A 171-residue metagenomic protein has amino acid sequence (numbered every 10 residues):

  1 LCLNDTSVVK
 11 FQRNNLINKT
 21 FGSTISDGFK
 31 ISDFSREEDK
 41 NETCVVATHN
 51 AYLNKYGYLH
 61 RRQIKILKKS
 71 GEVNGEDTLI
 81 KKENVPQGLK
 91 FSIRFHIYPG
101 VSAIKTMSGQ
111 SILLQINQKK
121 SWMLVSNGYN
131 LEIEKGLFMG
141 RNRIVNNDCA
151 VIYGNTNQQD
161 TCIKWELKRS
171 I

Functional and structural regions predicted by a protein language model:
L1-I171: CBM-like, beta-strand-rich accessory domains located in the C-terminal region of large, secreted polysaccharide-active
